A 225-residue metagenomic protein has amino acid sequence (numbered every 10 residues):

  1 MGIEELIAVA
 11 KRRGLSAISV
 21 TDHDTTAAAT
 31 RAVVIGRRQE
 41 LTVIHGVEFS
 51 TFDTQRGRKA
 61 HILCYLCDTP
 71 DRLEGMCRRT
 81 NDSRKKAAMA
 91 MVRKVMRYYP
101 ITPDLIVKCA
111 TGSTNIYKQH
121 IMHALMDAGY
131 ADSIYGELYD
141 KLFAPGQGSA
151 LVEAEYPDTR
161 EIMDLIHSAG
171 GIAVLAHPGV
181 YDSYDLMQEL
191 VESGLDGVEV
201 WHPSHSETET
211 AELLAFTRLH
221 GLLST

Functional and structural regions predicted by a protein language model:
M1-K59, K141-Q147, L151, D158-L223: An N-terminally biased module of ancient metal coordination in phosphate/nucleic-acid-related enzymes
V47, L66-D68, Y99: Generic hydrophobic/packing signal
F52-R79, S83, D127-G148: Active-site gating loops and adjacent loop-to-helix segments of metal-dependent hydrolytic enzymes
D82-C109: Conserved phosphoryl-transfer catalytic core
D82-K85, M89, N115, Q119 (+2 more regions): Electropositive phosphate-/nucleotide-binding environments in soluble metabolic enzymes
A90-K94, A124, E161, L165: Amphipathic alpha-helical segments that form well-ordered structural scaffolds and often line/cohere around active
Y98, A128, W201: Change "in soluble alpha/beta enzymes" to "in soluble alpha/beta proteins
I101-E155: Hydrophobic, aromatic-enriched interface-forming segments
